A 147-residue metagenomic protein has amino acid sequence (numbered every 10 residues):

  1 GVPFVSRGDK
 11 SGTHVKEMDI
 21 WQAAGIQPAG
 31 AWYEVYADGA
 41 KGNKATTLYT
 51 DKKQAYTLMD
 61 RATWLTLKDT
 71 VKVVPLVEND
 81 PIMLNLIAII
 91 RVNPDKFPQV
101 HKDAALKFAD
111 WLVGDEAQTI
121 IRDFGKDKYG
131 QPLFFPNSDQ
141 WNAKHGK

Functional and structural regions predicted by a protein language model:
G1-K147: Exported/periplasmic ABC-transporter solute-binding proteins
